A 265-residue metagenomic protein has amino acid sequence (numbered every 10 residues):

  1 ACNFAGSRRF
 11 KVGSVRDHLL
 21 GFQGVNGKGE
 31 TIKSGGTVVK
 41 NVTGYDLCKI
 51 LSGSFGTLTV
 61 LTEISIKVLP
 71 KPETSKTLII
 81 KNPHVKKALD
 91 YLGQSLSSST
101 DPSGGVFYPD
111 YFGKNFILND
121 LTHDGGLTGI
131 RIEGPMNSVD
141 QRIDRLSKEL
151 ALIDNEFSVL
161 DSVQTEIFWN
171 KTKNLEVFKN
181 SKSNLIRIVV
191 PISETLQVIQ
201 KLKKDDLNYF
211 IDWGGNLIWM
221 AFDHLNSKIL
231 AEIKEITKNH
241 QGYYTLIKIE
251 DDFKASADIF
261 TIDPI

Functional and structural regions predicted by a protein language model:
A1, N119-D120, F260-T261: Short low-complexity, flexible loop/linker segments enriched in glycine and/or proline with clustered acidic
A1-K33: A generic, well-ordered mixed alpha/beta core segment in the N-terminal half of proteins
N3, Q94, E149, K201 (+1 more regions): Residues that form generic nucleotide/phosphate-binding pockets
K11, L146, D263-I265: Short helix-coil transition sites and intra-membrane helix breaks within transmembrane domains of multi-pass
K11-G13, N119, Y209: Residues embedded in well-ordered secondary-structure elements
V15, G44, H84, A88 (+7 more regions): Generic structural signal for well-ordered, non-membrane alpha-helical segments in soluble metabolic enzymes
L20-S181: C-terminal substrate-binding/cap subdomain adjacent to the FAD-binding core in PCMH-type and related FAD-linked
E30, I153-I265: Conserved glycine-rich FAD pyrophosphate-binding loop
